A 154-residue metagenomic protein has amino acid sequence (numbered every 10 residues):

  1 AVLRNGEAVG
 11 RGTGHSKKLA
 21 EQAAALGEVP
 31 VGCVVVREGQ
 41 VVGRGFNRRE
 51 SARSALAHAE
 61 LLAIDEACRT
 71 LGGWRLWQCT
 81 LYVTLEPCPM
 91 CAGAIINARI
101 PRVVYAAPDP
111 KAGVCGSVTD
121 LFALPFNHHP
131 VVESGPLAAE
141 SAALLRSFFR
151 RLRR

Functional and structural regions predicted by a protein language model:
A1, V31-G39: Short beta-strand scaffold segments in enzyme catalytic cores
A1-A25: Double-stranded RNA-binding/processing signature
R4, R37, D65: A cytosolic small-molecule/anion-sensing beta-strand core signal
Q22-A23, M90-R154: Zinc-dependent deaminase
V42-R49, H129: Short beta->alpha transition motifs characteristic of CBS
S51-L62: A short, polar/charged loop-to-alpha-helix boundary motif
G73-E86: Immediate flanking context of iron-sulfur cluster ligation sites
